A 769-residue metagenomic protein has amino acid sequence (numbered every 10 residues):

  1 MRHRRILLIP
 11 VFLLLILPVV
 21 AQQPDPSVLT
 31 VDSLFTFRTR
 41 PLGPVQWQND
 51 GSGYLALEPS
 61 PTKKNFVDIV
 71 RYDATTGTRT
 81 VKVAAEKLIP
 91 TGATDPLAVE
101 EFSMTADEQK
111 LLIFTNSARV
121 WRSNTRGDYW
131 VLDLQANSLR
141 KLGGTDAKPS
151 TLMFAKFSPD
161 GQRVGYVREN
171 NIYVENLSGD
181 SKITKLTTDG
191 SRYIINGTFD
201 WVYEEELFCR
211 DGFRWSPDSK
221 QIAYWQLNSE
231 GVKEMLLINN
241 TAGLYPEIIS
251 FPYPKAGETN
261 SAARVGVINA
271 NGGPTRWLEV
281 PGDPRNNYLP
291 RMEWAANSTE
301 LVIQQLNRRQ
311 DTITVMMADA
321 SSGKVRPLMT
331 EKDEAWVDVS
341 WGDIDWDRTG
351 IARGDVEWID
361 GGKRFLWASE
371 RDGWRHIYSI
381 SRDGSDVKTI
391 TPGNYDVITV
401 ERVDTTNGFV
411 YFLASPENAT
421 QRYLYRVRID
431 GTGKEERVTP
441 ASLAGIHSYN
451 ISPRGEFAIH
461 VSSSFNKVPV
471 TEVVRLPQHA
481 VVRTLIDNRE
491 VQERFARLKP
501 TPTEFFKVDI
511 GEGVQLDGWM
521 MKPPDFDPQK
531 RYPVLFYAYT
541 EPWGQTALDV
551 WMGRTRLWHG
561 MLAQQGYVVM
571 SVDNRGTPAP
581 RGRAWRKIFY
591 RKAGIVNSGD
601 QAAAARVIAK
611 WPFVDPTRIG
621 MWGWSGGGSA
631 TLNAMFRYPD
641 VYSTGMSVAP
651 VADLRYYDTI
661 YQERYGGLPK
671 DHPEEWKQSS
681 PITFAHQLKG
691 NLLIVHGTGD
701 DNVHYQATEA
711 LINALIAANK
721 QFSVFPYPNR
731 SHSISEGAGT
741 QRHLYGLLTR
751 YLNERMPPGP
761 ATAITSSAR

Functional and structural regions predicted by a protein language model:
M1-L8: Bacterial N-terminal signal peptides that target proteins for export
L8-P18: Bacterial N-terminal signal peptides
P18-V19, P728: A composition/secondary-structure signal for short, hydrophobic, low-basic-content segments with alpha-helix propensity
V20-F457, S463-P469, V473-V474, P500 (+3 more regions): Beta-propeller folds
L34, G212, E234, P290-E293 (+4 more regions): Serine-hydrolase catalytic core recognition
